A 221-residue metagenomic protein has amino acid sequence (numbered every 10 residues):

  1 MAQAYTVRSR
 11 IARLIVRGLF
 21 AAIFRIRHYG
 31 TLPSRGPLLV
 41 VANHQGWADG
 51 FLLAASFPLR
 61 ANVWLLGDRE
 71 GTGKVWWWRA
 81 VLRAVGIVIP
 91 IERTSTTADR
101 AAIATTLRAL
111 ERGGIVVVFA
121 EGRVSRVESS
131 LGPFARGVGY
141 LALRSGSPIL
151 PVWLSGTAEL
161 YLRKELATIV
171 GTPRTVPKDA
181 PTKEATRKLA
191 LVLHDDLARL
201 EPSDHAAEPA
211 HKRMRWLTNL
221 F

Functional and structural regions predicted by a protein language model:
M1-I23, K74-I87, L160-R163, L217-F221: Alpha-helical membrane-targeting segments
A2-R8, R35-G36, R100-F221: Non-catalytic C-terminal accessory region of glycerolipid acyltransferases and related lyso-lipid remodeling enzymes
R8-S9, R13-H44: Helix-to-loop junction immediately C-terminal to a conserved catalytic motif
A12, V16, L53-A54, R79 (+2 more regions): Short amphipathic alpha-helical segments and helix-helix/interface helices
L19-F20, P58, L82-R83, A109 (+1 more regions): A generic structural signal for well-ordered alpha-helical segments
I23-R27, S95-A102: Glycine-rich, highly charged phosphate/nucleotide-binding loops
F24, A61-V63, G86, G114 (+1 more regions): A structural micro-motif
R35-S95: Catalytic core of membrane glycerolipid acyltransferases/transacylases, capturing the structured, soluble-facing
